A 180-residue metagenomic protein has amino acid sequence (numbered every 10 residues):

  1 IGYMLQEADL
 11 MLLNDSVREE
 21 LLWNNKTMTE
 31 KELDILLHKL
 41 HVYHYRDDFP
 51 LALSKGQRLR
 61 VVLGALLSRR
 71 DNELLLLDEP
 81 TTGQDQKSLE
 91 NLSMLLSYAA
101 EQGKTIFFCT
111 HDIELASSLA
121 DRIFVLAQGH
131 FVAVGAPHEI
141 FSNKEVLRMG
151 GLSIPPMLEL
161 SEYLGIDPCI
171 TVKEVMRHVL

Functional and structural regions predicted by a protein language model:
E30-Y45, L67: Conserved ABC ATPase "signature" region
F49-L53: Conserved ABC ATPase signature
L75-D78: Catalytic Walker B motif of ABC-type/P-loop ATPase nucleotide-binding domains
Q86-S88: Helix N-cap at the start of a conserved alpha-helix in ABC-type nucleotide-binding domains
T110-H111: H-loop/switch region of ABC-family ATPase nucleotide-binding domains
A116-S118: A short, surface-exposed alpha-helical micro-motif characterized by mixed small hydrophobic and charged/polar residues
H130-M157: Conserved beta-strand-loop-alpha-helix hinge in the C-terminal portion of ABC ATPase nucleotide-binding domains
L147-L180: ABC ATPase nucleotide-binding domains
